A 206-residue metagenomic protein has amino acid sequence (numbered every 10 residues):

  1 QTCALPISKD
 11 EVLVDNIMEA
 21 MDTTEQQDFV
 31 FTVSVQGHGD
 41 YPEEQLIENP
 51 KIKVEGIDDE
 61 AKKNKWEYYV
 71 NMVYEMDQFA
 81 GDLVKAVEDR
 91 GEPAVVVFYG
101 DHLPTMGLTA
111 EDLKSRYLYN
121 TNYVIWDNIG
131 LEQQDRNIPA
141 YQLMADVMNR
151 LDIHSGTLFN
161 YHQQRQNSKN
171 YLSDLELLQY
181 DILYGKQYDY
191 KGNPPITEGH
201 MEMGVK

Functional and structural regions predicted by a protein language model:
Q1-K206: Solvent-exposed soluble domains appended to multi-pass membrane proteins
